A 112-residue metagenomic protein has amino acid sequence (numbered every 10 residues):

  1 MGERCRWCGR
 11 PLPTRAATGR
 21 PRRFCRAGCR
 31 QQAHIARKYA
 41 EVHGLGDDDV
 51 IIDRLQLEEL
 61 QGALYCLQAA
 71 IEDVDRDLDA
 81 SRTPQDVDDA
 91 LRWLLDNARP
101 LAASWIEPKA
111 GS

Functional and structural regions predicted by a protein language model:
M1-G2, A17-G19: Short Lys/Arg-rich basic patches
C5-C8: Short cysteine-rich clusters marking metal-coordination/redox-active sites
R10-A16: Short recognition patches in nucleic-acid-associated and regulatory proteins
T18-Q32: Cysteine-rich micro-motifs
R30-G46: Short metal-binding segments enriched for Cys and/or His
D47-P100: Charged/polar low-complexity intrinsically disordered segments, enriched in acidic residues
L95-S112: C-terminal, charged low-complexity interaction regions
